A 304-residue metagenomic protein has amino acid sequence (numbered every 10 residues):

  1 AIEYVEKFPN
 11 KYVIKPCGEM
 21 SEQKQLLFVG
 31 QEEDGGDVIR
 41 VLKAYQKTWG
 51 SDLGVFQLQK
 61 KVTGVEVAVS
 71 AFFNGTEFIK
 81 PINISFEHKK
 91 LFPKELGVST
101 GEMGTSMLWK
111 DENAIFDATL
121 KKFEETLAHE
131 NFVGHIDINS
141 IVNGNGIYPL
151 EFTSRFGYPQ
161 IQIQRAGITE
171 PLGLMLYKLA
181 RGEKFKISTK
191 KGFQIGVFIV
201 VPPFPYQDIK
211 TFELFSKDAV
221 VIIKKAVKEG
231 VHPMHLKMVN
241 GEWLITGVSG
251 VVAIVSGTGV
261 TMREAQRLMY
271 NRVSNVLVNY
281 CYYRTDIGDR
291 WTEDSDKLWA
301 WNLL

Functional and structural regions predicted by a protein language model:
A1-L27: A conserved helix-loop-beta module that forms one wall/lid of the active-site cleft in ATP-utilizing catalytic domains
P9, Q25-Q164: Internal nucleotide-binding/catalytic subdomain
Y12-V13, G50, N271-I287: Short arginine-rich
G104-L108, V197-I199, V251-G259: Short, well-ordered beta-strand elements within core beta-sheets of diverse protein domains
F116-D137, T153-V227: Active-site "cap" helix and flanking loop/linker of ATP-utilizing ligase/carboxylase catalytic domains
L214-I254: Generic long, charged, amphipathic alpha-helical segments
G257-S274: Short, well-ordered alpha-helical segments
I287-L304: A cross-kingdom feature marking charged/low-complexity
